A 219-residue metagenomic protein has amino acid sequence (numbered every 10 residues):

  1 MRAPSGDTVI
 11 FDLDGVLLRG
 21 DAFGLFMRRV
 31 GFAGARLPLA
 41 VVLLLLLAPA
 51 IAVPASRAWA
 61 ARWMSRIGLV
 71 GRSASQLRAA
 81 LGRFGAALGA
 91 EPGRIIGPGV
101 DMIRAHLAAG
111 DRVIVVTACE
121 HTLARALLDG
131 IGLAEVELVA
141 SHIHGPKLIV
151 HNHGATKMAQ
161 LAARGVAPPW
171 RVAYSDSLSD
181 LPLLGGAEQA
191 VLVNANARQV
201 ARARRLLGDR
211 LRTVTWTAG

Functional and structural regions predicted by a protein language model:
M1-G6, A79-A80, A86-G219: C-terminal cap/substrate-recognition subdomain and adjoining C-terminal extension of metal-dependent phosphatase-like
M1-S56: Active-site neighborhood of HAD-like aspartate-dependent phosphohydrolases
L25, R62-M64, G186: A general alpha-helix detector
V30-A33, F84-L88: Alpha-helix C-capping/helix-to-loop hinge sites
L46-L47, W59-S65, G82-A87: Glycine-/proline-rich flexible loop or hinge segments
A50-W59, A105, R112-V115: A short, flexible N-terminal coil/short beta segment enriched in small residues
I51-V53, A60-G71: Helix-loop "lid/cap" segments that line or gate small-molecule binding pockets
R72-G82: Acidic catalytic patch
